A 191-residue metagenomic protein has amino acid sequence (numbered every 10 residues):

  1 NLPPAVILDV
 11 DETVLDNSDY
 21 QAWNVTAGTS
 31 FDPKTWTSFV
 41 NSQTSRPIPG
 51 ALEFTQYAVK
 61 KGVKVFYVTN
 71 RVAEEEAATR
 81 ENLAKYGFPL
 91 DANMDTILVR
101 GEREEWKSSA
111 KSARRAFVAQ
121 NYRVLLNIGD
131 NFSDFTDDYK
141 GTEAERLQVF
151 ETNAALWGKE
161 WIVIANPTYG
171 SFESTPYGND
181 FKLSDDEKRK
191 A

Functional and structural regions predicted by a protein language model:
N1-E105, V163: Alpha-helical substrate-recognition element adjacent to the catalytic core
N1-L8, G178-A191: Non-catalytic pre-domain segments flanking phosphatase-related domains
D16, E75-A77, W106-S109, F135-D138 (+1 more regions): Extracytoplasmic/secreted cell-surface and envelope-processing proteins
S30-K34, F39-N41, L90-N93, Y122-L125 (+2 more regions): Glycine-rich loops and low-complexity Gly/Arg-rich segments that provide flexible linkers or classic glycine-based
I48-E53, K111-R114, A144-T152: Alpha-helical scaffolding within the catalytic cores of extracellular/periplasmic polymer-degrading hydrolases
P49, K60, P89-D91, V118-N121 (+2 more regions): Extracellular/periplasmic catalytic domains that process cell-envelope and extracellular macromolecules
R103-Q120: Von Willebrand factor
Y122-R123, I128-D186: Acidic, Mg2+-coordinating phosphoryl-transfer loop and its flanking beta/alpha structural elements, shared across
